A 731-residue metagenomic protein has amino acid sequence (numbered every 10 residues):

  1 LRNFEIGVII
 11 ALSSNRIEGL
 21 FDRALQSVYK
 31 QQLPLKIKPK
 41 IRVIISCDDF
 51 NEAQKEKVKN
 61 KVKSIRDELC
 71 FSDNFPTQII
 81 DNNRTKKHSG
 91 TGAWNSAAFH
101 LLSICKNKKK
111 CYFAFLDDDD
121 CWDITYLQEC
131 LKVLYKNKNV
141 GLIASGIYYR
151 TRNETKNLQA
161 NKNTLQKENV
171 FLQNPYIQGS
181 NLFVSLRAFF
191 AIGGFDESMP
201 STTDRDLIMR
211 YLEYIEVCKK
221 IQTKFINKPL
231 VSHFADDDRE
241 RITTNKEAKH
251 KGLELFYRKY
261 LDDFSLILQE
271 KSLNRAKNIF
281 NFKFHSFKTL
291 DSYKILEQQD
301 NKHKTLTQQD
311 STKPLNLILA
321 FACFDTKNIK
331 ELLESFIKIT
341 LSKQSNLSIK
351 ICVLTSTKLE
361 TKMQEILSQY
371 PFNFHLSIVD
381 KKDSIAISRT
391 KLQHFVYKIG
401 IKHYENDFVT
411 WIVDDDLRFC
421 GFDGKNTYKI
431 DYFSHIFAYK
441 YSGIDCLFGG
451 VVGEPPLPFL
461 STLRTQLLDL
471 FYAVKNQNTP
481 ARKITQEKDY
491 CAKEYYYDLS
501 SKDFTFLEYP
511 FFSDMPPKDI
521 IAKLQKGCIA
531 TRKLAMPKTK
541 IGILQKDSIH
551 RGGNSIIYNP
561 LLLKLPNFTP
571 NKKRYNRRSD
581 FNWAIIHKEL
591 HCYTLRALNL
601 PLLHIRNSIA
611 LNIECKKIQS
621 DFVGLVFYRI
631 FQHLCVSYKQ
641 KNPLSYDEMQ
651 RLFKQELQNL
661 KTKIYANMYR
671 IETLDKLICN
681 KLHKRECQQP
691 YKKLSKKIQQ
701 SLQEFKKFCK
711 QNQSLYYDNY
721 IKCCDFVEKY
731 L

Functional and structural regions predicted by a protein language model:
R23-K40, E334-S348: Short, acidic, metal-binding catalytic loop of nucleotide-sugar glycosyltransferases
V58, S64-C105, K109, L359-Y404: Active-site-proximal specificity loops/subdomain of glycosyltransferases
F71-F75, K87, G92-W94, D123 (+4 more regions): Flexible acidic/His/Gly-enriched loops in nucleotide-sugar-dependent glycosyltransferase catalytic domains
K109-C121, E405-C420: Short beta-strand-to-loop acidic/aromatic patch adjacent to the donor-nucleotide binding site
T125-N157, D423-K518: Conserved donor NDP-sugar-binding/catalytic core segment of glycosyltransferases
S201-M209, N576-N582: Acidic donor-binding loop at a coil-to-helix junction in glycosyltransferase catalytic cores that engages
I221-Y257, L563, R577, Y593-K616 (+1 more regions): Active-site donor/metal-binding and catalytic loop motifs of nucleotide-sugar-dependent glycosylation enzymes
H233-A235, I242-K271, I613-R651, Q655: Catalytic core of nucleotide-sugar-dependent glycosyltransferases
